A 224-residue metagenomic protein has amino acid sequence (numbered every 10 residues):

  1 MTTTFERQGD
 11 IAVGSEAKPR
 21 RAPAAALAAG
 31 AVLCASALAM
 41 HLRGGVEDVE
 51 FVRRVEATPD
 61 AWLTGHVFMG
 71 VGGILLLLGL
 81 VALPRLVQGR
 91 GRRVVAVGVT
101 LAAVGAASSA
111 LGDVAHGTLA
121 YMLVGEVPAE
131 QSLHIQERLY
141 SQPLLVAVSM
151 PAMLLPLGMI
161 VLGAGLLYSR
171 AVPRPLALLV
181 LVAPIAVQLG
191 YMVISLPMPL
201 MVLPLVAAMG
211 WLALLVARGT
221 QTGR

Functional and structural regions predicted by a protein language model:
T2-R224: Hydrophobic, aromatic-enriched alpha-helical segments typical of multi-pass transmembrane helices
